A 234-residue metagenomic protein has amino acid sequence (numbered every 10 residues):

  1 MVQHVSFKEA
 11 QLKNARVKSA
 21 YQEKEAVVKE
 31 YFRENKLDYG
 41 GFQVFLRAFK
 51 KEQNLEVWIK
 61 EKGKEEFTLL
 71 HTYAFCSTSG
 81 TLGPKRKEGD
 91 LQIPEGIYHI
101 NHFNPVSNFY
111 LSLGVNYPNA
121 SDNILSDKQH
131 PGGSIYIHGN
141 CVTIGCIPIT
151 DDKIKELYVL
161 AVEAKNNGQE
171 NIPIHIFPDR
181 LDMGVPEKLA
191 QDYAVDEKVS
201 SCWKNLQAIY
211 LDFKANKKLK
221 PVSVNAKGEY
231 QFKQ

Functional and structural regions predicted by a protein language model:
M1-I144, D152-I172, L181-Q234: Cell wall/extracellular polymer interaction/catalysis modules
I149: A conserved hydrophobic position in a structured secondary element of the catalytic/binding core that shapes
I176-P178: Hydrophobic transmembrane alpha-helices
